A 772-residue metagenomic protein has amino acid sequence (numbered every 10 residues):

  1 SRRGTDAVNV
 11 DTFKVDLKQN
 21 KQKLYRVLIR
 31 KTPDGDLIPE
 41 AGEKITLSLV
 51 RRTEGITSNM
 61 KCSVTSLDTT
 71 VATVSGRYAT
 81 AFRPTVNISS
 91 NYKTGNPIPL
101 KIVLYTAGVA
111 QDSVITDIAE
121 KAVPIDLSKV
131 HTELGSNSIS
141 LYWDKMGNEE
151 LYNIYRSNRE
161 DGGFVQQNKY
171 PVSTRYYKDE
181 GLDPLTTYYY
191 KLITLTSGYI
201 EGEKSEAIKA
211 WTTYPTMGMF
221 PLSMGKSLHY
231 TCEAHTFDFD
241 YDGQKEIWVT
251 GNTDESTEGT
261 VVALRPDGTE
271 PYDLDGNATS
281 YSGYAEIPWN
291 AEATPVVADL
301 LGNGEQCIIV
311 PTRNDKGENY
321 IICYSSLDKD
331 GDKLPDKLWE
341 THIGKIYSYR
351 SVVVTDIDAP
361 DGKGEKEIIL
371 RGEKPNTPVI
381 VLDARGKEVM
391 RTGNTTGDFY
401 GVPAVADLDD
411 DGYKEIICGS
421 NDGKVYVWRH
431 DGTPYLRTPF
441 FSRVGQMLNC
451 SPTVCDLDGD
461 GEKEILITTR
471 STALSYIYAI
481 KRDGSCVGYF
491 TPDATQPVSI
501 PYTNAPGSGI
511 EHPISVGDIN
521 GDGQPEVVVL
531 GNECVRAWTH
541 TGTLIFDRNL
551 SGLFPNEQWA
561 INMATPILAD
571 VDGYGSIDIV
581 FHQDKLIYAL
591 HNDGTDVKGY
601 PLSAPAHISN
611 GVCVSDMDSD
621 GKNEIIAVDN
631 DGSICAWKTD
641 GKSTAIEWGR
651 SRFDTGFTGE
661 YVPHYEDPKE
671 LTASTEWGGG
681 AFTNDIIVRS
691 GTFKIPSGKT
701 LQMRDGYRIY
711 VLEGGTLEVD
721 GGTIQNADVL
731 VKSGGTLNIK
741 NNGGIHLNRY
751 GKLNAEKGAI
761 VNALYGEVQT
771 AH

Functional and structural regions predicted by a protein language model:
K14-K18, Q22-K23, E43, G76-A81 (+4 more regions): Extracytoplasmic/lumenal domain signature
Y25, E43-L47, N137-L141: Structural beta-strand segments of beta-rich domains
A122-N148, P184, S197-Y214: Pro/Thr/Ser/Gly-rich low-complexity, intrinsically disordered linker/stalk tracts
N148-Q166: Extracellular low-complexity, O-glycosylation-prone stalks/linkers
S173-K178: Short S/T/G- and acidic-enriched coil/turn segments that sit immediately N-terminal to beta-strands in beta-sandwich
D179-Y199: Beta-strand-rich modules
D667-H772: Extracellular beta-strand-rich, repetitive "passenger/adhesive" scaffolds that bind or process carbohydrates
